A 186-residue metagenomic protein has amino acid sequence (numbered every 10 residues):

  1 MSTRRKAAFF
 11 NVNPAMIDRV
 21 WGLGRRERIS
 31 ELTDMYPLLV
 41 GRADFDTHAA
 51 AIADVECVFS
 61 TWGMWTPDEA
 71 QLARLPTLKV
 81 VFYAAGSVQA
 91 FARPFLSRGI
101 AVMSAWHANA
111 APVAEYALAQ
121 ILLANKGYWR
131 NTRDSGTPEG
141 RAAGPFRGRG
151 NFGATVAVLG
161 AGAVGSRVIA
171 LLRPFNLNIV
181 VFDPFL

Functional and structural regions predicted by a protein language model:
M1-C57: N-terminal glycine-/charge-rich "phosphate-binding" loop or analogous flexible N-terminal tail
R4, L78, F152-T155: Phosphate-coordination loops involved in phosphoryl transfer and adenosine-cofactor binding
A7, V80-F82, A101-M103, A157 (+1 more regions): Structural detector of well-ordered beta-strand residues that form the stable sheet scaffold of enzyme domains
G22-R26, G86-Q89, D183-L186: Short, polar loop motifs at secondary-structure junctions
D34-P37, A101, N178: Conserved beta-strand segments of alpha/beta enzyme cores
E56-G136, P145-R149: Phosphate/diphosphate ligand-binding glycine-rich loop within oxidoreductases
G144-L186: Rossmann-like dinucleotide/phosphate-binding beta-alpha-beta segment
